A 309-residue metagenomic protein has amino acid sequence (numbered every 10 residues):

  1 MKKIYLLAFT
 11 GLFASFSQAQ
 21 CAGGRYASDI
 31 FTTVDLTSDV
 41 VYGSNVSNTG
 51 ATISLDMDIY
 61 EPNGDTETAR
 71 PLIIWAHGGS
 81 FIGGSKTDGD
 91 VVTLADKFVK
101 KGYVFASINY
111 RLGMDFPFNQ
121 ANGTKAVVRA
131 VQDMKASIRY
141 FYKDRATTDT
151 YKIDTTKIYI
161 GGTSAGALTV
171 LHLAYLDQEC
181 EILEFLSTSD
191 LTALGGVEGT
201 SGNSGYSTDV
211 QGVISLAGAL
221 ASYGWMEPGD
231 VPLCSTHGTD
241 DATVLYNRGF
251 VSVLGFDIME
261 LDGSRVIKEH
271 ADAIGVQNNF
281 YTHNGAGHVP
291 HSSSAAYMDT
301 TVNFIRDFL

Functional and structural regions predicted by a protein language model:
C21-T68: N-terminal cap/lid segment of alpha/beta-hydrolase-fold proteins
T68-S80: Short beta-strand element of the alpha/beta-hydrolase
F81-D90, N109-V128, C180, G287 (+1 more regions): Cap/lid segment of the alpha/beta-hydrolase catalytic domain
T87-I108: Short amphipathic alpha-helix adjacent to the substrate-entry channel of hydrolases
L94, A106, R111-F141, D149-K152: Catalytic nucleophile-loop/oxyanion-hole region of alpha/beta-hydrolase and closely related hydrolase-like folds
V99, V231, T236-N279: Active-site-adjacent alpha-helix of alpha/beta-hydrolase-fold enzymes
A136-G229: Primarily recognizes the serine-hydrolase "nucleophile elbow" in alpha/beta-hydrolase and SGNH/GDSL folds
L261, R265-L309: C-terminal catalytic histidine-bearing segment of alpha/beta-hydrolase fold enzymes
